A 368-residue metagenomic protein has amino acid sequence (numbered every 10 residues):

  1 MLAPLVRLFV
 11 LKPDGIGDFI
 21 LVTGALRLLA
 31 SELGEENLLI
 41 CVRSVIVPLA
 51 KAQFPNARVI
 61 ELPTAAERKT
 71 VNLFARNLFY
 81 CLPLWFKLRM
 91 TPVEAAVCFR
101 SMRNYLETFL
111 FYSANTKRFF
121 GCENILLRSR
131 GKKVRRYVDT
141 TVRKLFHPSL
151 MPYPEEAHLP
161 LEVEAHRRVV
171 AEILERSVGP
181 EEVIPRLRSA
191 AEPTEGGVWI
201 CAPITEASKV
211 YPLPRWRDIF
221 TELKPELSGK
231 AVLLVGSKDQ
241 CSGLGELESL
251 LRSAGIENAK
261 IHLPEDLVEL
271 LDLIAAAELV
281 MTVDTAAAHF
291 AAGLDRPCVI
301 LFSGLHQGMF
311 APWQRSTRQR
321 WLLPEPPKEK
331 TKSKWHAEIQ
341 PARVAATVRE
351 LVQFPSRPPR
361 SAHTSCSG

Functional and structural regions predicted by a protein language model:
M1-G368: Catalytic machinery of carbohydrate-active enzymes, primarily nucleotide-sugar-dependent glycosyltransferases
